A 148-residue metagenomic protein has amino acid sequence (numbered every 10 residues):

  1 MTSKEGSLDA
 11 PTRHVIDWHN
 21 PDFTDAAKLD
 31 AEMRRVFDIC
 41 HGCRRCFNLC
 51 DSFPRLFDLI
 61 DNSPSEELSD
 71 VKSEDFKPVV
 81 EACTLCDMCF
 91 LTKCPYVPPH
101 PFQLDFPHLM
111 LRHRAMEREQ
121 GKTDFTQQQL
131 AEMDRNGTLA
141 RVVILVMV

Functional and structural regions predicted by a protein language model:
M1-C83, F102, M116: Ferredoxin-type iron-sulfur electron-transfer modules and their immediate structural context
D30-F37, N62-V148: Iron-sulfur-cluster electron-transfer modules
